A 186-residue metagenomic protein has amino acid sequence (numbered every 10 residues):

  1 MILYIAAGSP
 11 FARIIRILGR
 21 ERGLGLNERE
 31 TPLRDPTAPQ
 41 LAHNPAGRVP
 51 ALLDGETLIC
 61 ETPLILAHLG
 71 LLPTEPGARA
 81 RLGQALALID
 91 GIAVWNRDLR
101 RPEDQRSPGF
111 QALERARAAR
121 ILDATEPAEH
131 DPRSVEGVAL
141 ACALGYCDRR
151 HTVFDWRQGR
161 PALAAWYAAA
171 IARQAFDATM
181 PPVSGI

Functional and structural regions predicted by a protein language model:
M1-P108: GST-like domain detector, emphasizing the conserved glutathione-binding G-site in the N-terminal thioredoxin-like
S9, T37-P39, S134, P161 (+1 more regions): Serine-centered coil/turn micro-motif
L41-A42, E126, I171: Alpha-helix boundary recognition
H68, R150, T179: Residues that scaffold the ATP/ADP-binding catalytic core of kinase and kinase-like folds
A85-A168: GST-like fold's C-terminal all-alpha helical module
G159-G185: Charged phosphate-binding loop/patch that engages nucleotide di/tri-phosphates or the phosphate backbone of nucleic
